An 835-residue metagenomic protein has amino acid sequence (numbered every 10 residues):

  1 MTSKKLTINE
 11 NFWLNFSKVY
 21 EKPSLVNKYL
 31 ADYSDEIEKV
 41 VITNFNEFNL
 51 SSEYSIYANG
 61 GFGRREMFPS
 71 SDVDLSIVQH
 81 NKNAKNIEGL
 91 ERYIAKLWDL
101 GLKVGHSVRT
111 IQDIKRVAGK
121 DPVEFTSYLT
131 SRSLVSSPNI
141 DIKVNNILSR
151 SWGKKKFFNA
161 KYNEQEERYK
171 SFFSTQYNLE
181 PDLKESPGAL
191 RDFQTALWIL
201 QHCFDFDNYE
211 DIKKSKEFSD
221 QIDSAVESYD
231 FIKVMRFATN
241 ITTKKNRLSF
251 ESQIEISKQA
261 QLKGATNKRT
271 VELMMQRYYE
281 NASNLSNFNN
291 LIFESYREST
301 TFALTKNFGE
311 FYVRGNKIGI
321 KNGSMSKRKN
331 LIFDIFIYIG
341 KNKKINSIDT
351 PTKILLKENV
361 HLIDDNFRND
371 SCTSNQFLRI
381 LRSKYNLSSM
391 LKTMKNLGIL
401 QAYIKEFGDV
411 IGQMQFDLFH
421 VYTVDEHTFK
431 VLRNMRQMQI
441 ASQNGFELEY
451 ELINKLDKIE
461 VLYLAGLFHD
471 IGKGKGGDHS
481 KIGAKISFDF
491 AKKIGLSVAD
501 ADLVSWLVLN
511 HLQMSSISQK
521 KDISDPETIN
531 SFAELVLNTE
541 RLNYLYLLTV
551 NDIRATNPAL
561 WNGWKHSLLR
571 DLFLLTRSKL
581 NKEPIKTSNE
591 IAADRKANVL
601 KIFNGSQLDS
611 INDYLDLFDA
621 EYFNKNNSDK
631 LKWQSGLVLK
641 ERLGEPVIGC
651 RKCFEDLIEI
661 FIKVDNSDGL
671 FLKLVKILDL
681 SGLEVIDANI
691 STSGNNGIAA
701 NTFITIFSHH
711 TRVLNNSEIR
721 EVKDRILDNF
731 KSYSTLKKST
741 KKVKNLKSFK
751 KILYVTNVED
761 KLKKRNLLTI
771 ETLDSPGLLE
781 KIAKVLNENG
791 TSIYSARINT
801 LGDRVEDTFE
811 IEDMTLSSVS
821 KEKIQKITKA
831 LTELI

Functional and structural regions predicted by a protein language model:
M1-S52, S70, S174: N-terminal regions immediately upstream of nucleotidyltransferase
T2-S3, W13-F16, W152-Y296, N346 (+1 more regions): Conserved nucleotidyltransferase catalytic core and NTase-mimicking acidic/glycine-rich helix/loop elements in nucleic
S3-N11, E91-D192, A196-L200, T705: Conserved NTP/Mg2+-binding pocket subregion across the NTase superfamily
Y20-Y33, T175-E185, K317-K321, T373-R379 (+2 more regions): Active-site flanking loop/helix segments enriched in acidic
D35-Y57, I199-K216, F419-L462, I482 (+1 more regions): Alpha-helical phosphate/pyrophosphate-handling elements in metalloenzyme active cores
I37-I87: Active-site nucleotide-donor binding segment shared across nucleotidyl transfer reactions
R65-G89, E227, T423, E451-N581: Divalent metal-dependent catalytic cores for phosphoryl transfer on phosphate-bearing substrates
I256, K268-K317, S389, S531-I835: Regulatory modules associated with amino-acid/nitrogen control
